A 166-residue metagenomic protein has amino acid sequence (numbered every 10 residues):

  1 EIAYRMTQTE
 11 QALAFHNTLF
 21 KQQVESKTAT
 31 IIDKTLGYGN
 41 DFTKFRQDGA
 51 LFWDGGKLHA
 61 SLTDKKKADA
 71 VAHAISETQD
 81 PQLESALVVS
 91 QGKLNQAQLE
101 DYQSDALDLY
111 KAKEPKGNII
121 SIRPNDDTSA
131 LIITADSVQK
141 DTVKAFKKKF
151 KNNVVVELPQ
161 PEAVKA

Functional and structural regions predicted by a protein language model:
E1-I32, L83-L94: N-terminal presequence-like segments and adjacent domain-start helices
Y4-R5, D41-E100, E114-K149, Q160-K165: Short glycine/threonine-rich beta-strand-turn micro-motifs
V24-T43, A97-P115: Short amphipathic alpha-helix segments
